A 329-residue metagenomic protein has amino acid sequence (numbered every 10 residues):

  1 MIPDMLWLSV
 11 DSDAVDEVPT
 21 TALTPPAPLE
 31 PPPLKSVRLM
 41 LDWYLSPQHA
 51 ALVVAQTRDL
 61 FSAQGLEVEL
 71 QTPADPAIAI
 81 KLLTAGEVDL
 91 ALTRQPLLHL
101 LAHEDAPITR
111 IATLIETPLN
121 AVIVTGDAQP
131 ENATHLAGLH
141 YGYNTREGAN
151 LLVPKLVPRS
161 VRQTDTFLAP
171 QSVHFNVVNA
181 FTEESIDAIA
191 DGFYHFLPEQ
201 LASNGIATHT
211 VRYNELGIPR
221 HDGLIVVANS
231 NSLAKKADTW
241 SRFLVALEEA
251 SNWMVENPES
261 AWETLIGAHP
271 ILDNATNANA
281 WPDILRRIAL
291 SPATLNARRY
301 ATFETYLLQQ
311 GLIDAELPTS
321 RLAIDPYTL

Functional and structural regions predicted by a protein language model:
M1-E69, P292-L329: N-terminal hydrophobic or amphipathic helices and topogenic motifs
L34-D59, N120-S203, R220, R298-T302: Bilobed "Venus flytrap"/periplasmic-binding protein-like clamshell domains and structurally analogous long
K35-Y44, A106-I115, L139-G142, H209-L216: A structural signal for short loop-to-beta-strand junctions that line the ligand-binding cleft of periplasmic/secreted
Q48, T72-P76, G86-H99, A106 (+4 more regions): Beta->alpha turn/N-cap motifs
E67-D75, L90-L92, Q163-N176, V211: Short beta-strand-to-loop elements that line the ligand-binding cleft of bilobed periplasmic-binding protein-like
P96-L97, N176-A268: Pocket-lining segment of extracytoplasmic ligand-binding domains
T109-N132, H221-A234: Hydrophobic/proline-rich hinge and linker segments of small-molecule sensing/allosteric domains, predominantly
K236-L312: Secondary-structure end/capping motifs
